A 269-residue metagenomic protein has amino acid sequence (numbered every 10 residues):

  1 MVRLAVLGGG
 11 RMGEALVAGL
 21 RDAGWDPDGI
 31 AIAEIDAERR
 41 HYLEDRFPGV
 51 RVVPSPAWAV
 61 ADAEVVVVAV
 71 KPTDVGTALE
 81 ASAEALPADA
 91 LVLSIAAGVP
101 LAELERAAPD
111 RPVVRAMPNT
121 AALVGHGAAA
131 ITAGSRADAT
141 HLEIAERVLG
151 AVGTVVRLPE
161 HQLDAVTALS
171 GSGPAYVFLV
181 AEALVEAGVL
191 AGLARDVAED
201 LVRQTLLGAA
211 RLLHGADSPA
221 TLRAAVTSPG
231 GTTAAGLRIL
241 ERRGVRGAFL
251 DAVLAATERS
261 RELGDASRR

Functional and structural regions predicted by a protein language model:
M1-D62, V189-L190: NAD(P)+-binding Rossmann beta1-loop-alpha1 motif at the extreme N-terminus of oxidoreductases
L16-V17, A37, F47, P56-I131: Rossmann-like NAD(P)(H) cofactor-binding subdomain of soluble oxidoreductases
A18, E143, S260-G264: Acidic, glycine/proline-rich low-complexity segments that act as flexible tails and inter-domain linkers
P27-I30, A88-A90, D196: Short acidic capping loops at alpha-helix termini that bridge into adjacent secondary structure
E103-P112, A128-V166, V177-G215: Internal alpha-helical scaffold of NAD(P)-dependent oxidoreductase catalytic cores
V166-A175, R223: A short glycine-threonine-serine/GTX helix/turn-capping micro-motif
R203-R269: NAD(P)-dependent Rossmann-like dehydrogenase/reductase catalytic/cofactor-binding core
